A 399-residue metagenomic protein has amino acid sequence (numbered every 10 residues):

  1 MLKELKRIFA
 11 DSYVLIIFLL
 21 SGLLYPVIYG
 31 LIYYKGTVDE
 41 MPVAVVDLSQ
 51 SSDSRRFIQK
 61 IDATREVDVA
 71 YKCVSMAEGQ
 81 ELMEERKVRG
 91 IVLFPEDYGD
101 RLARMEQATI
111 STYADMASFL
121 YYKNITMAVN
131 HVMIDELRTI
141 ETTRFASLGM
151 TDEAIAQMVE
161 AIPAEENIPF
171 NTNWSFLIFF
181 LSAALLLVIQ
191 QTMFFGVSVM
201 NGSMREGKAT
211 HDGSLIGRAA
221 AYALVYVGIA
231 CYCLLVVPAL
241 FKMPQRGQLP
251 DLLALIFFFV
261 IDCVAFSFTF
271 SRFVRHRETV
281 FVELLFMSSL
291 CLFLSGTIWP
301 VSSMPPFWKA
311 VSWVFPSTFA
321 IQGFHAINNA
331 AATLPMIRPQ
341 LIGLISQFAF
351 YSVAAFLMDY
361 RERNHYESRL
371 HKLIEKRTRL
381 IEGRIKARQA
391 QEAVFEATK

Functional and structural regions predicted by a protein language model:
M1, L5-I16, F170-L181, D212 (+9 more regions): Structural motif marking the loop-to-transmembrane transition
M1-E4, Y71, A117, A156 (+12 more regions): Juxtamembrane loop-helix boundary motifs flanking transmembrane segments in multi-pass membrane proteins
L2-F176, Y360-R361, H365-K399: Extracytoplasmic/periplasmic domains immediately adjacent to an N-terminal transmembrane anchor in multi-pass membrane
L5, V27, L31, K35 (+6 more regions): Structural signature of transmembrane alpha-helix termini at the membrane-water interface
L23, V27-I28, N124, T192-G196 (+6 more regions): Transmembrane alpha-helix boundary/anchor motif
I178-S295: Transmembrane alpha-helical segments that form the functional core of multipass membrane systems
Y232, G247-K399: Membrane-spanning alpha-helical segments of multipass transporters and channels
